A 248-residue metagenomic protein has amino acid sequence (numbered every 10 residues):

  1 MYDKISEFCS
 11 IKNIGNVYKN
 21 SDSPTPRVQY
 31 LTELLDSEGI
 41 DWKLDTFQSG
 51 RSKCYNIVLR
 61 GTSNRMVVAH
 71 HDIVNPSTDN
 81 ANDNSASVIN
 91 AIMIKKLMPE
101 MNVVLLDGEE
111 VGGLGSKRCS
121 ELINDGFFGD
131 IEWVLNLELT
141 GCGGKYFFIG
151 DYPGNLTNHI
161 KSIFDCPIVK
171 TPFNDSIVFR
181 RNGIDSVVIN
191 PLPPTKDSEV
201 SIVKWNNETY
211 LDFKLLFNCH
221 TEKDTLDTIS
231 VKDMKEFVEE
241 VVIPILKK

Functional and structural regions predicted by a protein language model:
M1-T25, T32, D72, D212-T225 (+1 more regions): N-terminal capping segment at the start of a domain
D3-K4, P26, Y30, L34 (+6 more regions): Extracytoplasmic/secreted proteins, especially bacterial periplasmic and envelope-associated proteins
E7-T62: A non-catalytic alpha/beta surface segment that caps or lines the substrate-entry region of metallo-dependent hydrolase
I14-D22, F47, P76-N82, L105-L106 (+2 more regions): Second-shell loop/turn segments in exported
D36-I40, R60-R65, K95-N102, F164-C166 (+1 more regions): Short glycine/proline-enriched coil/turn segments at helix->beta-strand junctions
S63, V67-T78: Glycine/charged-rich beta-loop-alpha catalytic/anionic-binding loops adjacent to active sites
N75-R181: Acidic/histidine-rich catalytic neighborhood of metal-dependent amide-processing enzymes
C142-K248: Active-site-adjacent substrate-binding region of metalloamidase/peptidase-like peptide-processing proteins
